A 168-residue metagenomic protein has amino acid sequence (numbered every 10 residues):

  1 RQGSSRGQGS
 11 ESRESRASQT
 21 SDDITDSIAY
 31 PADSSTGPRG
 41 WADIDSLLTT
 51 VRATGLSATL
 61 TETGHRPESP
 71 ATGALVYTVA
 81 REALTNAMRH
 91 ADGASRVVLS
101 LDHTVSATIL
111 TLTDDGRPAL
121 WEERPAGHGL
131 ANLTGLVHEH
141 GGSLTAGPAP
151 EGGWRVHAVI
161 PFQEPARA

Functional and structural regions predicted by a protein language model:
R1-A168: Glycine-rich ATP/GTP-binding catalytic cores of kinases/NTPases
